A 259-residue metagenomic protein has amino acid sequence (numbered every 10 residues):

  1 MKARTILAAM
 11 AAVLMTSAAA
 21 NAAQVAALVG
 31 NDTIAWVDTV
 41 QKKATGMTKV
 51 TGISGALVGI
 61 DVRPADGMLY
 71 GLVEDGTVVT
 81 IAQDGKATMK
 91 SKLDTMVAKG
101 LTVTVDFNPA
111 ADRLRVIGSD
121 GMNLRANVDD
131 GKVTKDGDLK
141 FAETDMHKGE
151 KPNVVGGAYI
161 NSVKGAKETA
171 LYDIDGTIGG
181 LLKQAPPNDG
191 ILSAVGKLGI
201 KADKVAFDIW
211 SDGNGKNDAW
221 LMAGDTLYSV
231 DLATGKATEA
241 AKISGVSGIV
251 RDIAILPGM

Functional and structural regions predicted by a protein language model:
M1-A22: Gram-negative bacterial Sec-dependent N-terminal signal peptides
A22-V40: An edge-strand/N-cap motif at the start of beta-rich repeat modules
Q24-L28, M68-G71, R113-V116, A166 (+2 more regions): Conserved beta-propeller blade signature
N31-A35, G67, E74-V79, D120-N123 (+2 more regions): Loop/turn residues immediately N-terminal
T39-K42, A82-K86, N127-G131, A185-N188 (+1 more regions): Short loop/turn segments that connect beta-strands within beta-propeller blades
K43-G52, G85-M96, K135-H147, G190-G199 (+1 more regions): A short beta-strand motif characteristic of beta-propeller blades
V58-G67, M96-D112, K148-K167, A202-G215 (+1 more regions): Structural signature of eukaryotic scaffold interfaces centered on beta-propeller domains
L232, A237-M259: Blade-level signature of beta-propeller repeat domains, shared across WD40, Kelch, NHL, RCC1 and BNR/Asp-box propellers
